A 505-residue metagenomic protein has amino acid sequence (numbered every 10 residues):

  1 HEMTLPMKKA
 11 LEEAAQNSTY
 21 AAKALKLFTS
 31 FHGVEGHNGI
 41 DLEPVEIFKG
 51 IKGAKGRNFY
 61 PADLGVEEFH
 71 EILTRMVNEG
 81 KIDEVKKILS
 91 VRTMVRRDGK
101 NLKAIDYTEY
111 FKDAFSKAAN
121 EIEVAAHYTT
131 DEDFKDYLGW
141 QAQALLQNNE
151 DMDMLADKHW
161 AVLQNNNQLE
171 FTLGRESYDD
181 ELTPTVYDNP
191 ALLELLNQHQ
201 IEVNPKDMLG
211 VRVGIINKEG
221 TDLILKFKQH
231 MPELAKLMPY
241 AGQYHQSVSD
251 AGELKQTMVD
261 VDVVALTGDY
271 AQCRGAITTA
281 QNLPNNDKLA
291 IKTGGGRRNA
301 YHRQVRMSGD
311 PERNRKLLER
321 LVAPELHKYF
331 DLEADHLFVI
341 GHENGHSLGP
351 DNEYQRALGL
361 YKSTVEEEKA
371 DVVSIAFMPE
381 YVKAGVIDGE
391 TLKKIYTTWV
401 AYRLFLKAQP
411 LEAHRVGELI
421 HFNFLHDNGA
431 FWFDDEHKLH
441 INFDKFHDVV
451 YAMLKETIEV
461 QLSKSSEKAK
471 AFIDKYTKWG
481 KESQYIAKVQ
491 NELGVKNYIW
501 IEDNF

Functional and structural regions predicted by a protein language model:
H1, L337-D351, A370, I375: Active-site recognition of the HExxH zinc-binding catalytic motif
H1-Q141, A156: N-terminal helix-rich structural modules
E13-Y20, F134-G139, L155-A156, V162-Q164 (+2 more regions): Short, glycine/acidic-rich hinge or "gate" loops at secondary-structure transitions that mediate conformational
Y110, A114-A323, D331: Contiguous, non-catalytic segments that form substrate-binding/exosite surfaces or channel walls
D131, S363-E380: An active-site-proximal "capping" alpha-helix that borders the catalytic cofactor pocket
P350-E368: Post-HEXXH active-site segment of zinc metalloproteases
I375-K475: Long, well-structured alpha-helical subdomains associated with metal-dependent extracellular/ecto-lumenal hydrolases
E459-F505: Extended, compositionally biased alpha-helical segments that mediate assembly or anchoring
